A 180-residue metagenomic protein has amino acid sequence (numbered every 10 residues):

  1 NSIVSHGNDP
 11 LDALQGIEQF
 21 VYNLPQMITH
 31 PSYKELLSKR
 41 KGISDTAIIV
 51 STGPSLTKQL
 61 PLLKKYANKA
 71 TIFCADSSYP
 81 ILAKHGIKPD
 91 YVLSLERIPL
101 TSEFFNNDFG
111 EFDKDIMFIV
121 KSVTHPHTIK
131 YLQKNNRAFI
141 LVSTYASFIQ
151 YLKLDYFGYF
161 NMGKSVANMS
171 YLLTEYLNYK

Functional and structural regions predicted by a protein language model:
N1-I49, P54-A70, K84, P89 (+5 more regions): N-terminal donor/sugar-recognition subdomains of glycan-related enzymes, prototypically the membrane-proximal stem
T52, K121, Y159, G163: Glycine- and other small-residue-rich loops at beta-strand/loop junctions that grip anionic moieties
P54-S55, S78-Y79, V123-H125, A146: Short, glycine-/Ser/Thr-/acidic-enriched flexible segments
A70-S78, D90-I98, I116-V123: Short internal beta-strands
P80-G86, L173-N178: Alpha-helix C-terminal capping segments
P126-Y179: Active-site/ligand-binding-proximal alpha/beta "capping" segment
